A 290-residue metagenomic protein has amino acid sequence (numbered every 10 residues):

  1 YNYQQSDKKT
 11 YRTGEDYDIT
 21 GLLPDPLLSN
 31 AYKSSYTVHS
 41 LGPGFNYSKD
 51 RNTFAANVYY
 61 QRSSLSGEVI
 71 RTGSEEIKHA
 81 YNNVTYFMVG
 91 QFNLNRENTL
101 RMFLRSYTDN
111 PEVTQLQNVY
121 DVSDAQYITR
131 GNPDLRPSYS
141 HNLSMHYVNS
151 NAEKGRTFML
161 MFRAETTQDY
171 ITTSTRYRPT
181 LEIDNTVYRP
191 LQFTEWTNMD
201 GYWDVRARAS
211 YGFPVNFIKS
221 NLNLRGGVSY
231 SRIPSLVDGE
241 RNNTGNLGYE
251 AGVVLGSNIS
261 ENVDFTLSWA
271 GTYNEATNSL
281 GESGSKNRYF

Functional and structural regions predicted by a protein language model:
Y1-F290: Exposed, low-structure sequence patches enriched in small/polar residues
